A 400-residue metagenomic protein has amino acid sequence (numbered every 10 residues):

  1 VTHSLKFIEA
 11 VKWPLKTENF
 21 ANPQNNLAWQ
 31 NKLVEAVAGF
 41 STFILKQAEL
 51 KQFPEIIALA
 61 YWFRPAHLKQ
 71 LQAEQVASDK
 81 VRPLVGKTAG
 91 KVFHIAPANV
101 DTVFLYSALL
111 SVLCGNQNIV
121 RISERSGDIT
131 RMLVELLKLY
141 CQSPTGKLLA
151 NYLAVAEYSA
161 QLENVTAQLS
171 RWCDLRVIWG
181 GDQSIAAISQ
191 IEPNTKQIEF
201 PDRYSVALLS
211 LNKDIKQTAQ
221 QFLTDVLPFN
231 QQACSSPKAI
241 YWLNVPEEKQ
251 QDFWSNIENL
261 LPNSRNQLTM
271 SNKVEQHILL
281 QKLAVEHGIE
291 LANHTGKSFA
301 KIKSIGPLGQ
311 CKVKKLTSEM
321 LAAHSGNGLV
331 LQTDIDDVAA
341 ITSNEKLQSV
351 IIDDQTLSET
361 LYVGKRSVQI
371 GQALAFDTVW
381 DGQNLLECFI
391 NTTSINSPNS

Functional and structural regions predicted by a protein language model:
V1-G90: N-terminal Rossmann-like NAD(P)+-binding subdomain of aldehyde/semialdehyde dehydrogenases
V76-I95, N99, Y158-A167, Q310-H324: Donor nucleotide-activated moiety binding/catalytic core segment of transferases that use nucleotide-activated donors
V76-Y140: Conserved small-residue-rich beta-alpha loop and adjacent elements that most often cradle the phosphate/pyrophosphate
I95-A98, I122-S123, Y158-S159, I178-G181 (+4 more regions): Short His-Asn-centered micro-motif
P144-A150, L321-A323: Short, conserved catalytic or adaptor-binding loops enriched in Gly and charged residues
K147-N244, A375, W380-N399: Conserved NAD(P)+-binding/catalytic subdomain of aldehyde/semialdehyde dehydrogenases
N230-P237, Y241-S400: NAD(P)-dependent aldehyde/semialdehyde dehydrogenase
